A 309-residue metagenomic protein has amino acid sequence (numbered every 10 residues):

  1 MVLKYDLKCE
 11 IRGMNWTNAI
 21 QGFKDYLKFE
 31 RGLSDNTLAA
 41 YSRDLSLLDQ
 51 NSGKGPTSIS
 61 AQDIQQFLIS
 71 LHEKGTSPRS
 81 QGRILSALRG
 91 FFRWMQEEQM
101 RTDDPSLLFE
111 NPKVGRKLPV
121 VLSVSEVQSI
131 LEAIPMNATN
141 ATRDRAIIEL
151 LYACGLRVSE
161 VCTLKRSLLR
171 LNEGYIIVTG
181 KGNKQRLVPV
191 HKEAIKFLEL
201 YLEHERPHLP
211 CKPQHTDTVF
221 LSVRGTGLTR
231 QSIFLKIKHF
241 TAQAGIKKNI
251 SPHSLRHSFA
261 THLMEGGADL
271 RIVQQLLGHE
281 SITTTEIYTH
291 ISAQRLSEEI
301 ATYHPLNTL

Functional and structural regions predicted by a protein language model:
V2-L309: Conserved catalytic core of the tyrosine transesterase superfamily
